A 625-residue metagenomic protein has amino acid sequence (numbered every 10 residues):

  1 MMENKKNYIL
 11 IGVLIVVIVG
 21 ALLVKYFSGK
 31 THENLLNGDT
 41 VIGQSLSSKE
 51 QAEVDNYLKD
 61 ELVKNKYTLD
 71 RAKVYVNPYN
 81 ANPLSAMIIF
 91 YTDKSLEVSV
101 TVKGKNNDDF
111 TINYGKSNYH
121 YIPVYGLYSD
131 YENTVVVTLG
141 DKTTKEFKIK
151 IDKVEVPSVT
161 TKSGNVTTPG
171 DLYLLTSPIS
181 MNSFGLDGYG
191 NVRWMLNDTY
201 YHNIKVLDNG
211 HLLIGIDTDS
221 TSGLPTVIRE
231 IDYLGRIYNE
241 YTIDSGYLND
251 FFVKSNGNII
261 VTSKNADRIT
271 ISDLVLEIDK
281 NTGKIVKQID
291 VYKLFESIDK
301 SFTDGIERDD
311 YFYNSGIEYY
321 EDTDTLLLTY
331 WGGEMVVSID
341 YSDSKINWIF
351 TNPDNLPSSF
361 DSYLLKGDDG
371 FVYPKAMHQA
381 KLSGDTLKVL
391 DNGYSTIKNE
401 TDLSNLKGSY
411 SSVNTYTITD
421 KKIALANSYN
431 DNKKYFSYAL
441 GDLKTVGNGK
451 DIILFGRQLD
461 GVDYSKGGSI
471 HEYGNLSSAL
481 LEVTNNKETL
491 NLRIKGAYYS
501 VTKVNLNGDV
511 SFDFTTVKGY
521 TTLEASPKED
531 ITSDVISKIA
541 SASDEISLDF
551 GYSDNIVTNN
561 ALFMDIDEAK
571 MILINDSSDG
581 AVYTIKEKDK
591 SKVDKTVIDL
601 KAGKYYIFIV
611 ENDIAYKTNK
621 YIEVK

Functional and structural regions predicted by a protein language model:
M2-I15: N-terminal Sec-pathway targeting helices
L14-I18, I598: N-terminal non-cleavable signal-anchor helices
G20-N37: Membrane-interface motif at the C-terminal end of an N-terminal transmembrane signal
G38-Q51, N65-V100, H120-E132, T138-K625: Histidine-/acidic-rich catalytic cores in large beta-rich domains
Y57-E61: Transition segment at domain starts
T101-D108: Extracellular low-complexity, O-glycosylation-prone stalks/linkers
F110-N113, P123-Y125: Beta-strand-rich interaction surfaces with strong enrichment in secreted/lumenal proteins
G115-S117: Short, conserved catalytic-motif segment at the N-terminal edge
